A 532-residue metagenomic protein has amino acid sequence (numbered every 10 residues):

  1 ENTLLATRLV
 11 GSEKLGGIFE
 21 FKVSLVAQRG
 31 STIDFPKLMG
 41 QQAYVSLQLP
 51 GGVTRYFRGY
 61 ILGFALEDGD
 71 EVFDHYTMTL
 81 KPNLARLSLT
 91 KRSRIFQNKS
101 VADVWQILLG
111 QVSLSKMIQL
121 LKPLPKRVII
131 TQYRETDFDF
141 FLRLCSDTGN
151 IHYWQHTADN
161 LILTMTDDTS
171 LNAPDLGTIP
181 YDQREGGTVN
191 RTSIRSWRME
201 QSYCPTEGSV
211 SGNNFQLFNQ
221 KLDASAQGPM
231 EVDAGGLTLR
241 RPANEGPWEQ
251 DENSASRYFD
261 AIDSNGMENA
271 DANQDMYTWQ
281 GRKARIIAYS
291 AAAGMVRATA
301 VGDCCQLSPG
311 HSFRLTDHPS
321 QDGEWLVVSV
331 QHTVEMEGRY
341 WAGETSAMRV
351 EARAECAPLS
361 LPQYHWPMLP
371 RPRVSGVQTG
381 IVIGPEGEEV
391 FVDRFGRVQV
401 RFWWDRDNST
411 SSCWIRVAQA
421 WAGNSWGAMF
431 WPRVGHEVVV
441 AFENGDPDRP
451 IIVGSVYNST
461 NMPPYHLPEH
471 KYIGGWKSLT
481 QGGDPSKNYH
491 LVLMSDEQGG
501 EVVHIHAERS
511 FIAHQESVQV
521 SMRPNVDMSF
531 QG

Functional and structural regions predicted by a protein language model:
E1-R94, D147, M295: Assembly/oligomerization scaffold segments
K22-I33, A292-D303, W421-G427: Short alpha-helix capping/helix-loop boundary micro-motifs
V45-S46, L315, E437-A441: A generic structural signal for residues embedded in beta-strands
G51-G59, S320-S329, E337, G445-S455: Short, Lys/Arg- and Gly-enriched loop/turn segments at beta-strand edges
A65-L80, L163, T333-A354, V390-F395 (+2 more regions): Short, solvent-exposed secondary-structure boundary/capping segments
D70, K99-K116, K122, I130-S360: Extended, domain-scale alpha-helical bundle/helix-rich regions
N150, W154, T164-M165, R257-D260 (+1 more regions): Structural signature for extended repeat/solenoid scaffolds and their inter-repeat hinge/linker regions, spanning
